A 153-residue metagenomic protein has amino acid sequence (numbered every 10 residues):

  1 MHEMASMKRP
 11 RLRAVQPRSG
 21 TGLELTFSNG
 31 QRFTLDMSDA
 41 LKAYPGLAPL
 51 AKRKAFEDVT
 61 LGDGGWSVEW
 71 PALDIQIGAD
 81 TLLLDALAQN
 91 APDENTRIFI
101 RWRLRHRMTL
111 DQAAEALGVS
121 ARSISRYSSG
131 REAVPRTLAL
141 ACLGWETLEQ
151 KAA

Functional and structural regions predicted by a protein language model:
M1-A153: Motif-centric detector for short Cys/His coordination patterns
